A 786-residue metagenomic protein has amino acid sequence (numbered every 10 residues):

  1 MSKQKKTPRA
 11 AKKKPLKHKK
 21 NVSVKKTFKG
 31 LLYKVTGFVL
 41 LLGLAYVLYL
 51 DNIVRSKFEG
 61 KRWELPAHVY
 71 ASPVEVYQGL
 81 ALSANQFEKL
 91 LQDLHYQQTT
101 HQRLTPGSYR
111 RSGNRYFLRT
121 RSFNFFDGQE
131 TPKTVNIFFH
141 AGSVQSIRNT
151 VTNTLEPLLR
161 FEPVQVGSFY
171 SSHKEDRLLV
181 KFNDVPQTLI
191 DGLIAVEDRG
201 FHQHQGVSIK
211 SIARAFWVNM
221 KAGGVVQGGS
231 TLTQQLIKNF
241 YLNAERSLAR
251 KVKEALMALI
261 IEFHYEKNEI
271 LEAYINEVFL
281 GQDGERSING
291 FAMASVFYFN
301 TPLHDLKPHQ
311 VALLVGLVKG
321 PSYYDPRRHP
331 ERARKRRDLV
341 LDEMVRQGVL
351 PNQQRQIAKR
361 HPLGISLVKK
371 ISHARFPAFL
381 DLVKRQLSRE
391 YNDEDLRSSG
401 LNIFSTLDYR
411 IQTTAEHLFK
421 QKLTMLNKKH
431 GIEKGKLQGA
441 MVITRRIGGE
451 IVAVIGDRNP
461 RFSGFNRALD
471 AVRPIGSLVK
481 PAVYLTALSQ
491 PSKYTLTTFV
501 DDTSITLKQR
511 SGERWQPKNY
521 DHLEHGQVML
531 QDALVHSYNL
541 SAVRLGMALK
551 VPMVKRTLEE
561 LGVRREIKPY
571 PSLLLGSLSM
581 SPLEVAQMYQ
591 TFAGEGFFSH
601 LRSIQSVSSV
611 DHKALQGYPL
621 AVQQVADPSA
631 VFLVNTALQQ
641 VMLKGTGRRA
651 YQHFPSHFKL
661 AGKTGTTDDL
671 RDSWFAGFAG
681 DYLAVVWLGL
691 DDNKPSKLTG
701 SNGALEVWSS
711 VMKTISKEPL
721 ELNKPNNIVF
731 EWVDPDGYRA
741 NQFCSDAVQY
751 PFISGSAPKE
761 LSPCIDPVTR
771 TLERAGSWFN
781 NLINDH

Functional and structural regions predicted by a protein language model:
S2-K428, E450-I451, T503, R544 (+1 more regions): Juxtamembrane regions of bacterial inner-membrane/periplasmic proteins, predominantly the peptidoglycan biogenesis
L91, L193, L236, I270 (+11 more regions): Conserved structural-core and active-site-/substrate-pathway-adjacent residues in large, well-folded domains of enzymes
Y96-Q97, V185-T188, E197-S208, K221-V226 (+17 more regions): Bacterial peptidoglycan biogenesis and beta-lactam-recognition machinery
V144-L178, N289-A294, S322-P326, R355-Q356 (+12 more regions): Short pre-catalytic segments that frame enzyme active sites
G192, S211, L313, L339 (+3 more regions): Short amphipathic alpha-helical face segments that pack within enzyme cores and frequently flank/anchor catalytic
V218-R246, T301-H304, I371-R375, K493-V554 (+2 more regions): Conserved catalytic neighborhood of penicillin-recognizing serine enzymes
S405-I432, M441-R445, V454, P460-N466 (+8 more regions): A penicillin-recognizing enzyme superfamily signal
T771-H786: Short, low-complexity, Pro/Ser/Thr/Gly-rich segments in the mature regions of secreted, periplasmic
